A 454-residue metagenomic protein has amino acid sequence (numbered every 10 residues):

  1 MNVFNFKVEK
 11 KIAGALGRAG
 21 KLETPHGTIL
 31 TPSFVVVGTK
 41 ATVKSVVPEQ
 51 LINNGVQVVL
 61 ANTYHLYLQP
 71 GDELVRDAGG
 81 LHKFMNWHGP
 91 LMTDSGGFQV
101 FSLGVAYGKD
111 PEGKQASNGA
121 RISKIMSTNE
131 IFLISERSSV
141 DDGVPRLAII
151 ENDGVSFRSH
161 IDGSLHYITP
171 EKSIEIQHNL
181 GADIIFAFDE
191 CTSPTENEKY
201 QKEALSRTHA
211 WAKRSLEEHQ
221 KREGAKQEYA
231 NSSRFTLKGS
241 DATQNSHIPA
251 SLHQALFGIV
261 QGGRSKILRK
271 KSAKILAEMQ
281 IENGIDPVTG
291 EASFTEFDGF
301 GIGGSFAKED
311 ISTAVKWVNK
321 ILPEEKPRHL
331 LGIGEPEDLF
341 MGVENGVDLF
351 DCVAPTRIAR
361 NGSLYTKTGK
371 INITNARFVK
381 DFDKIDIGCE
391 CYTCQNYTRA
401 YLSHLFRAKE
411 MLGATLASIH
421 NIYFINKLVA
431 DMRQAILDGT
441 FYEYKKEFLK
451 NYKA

Functional and structural regions predicted by a protein language model:
M1-G224, A376-V379: Non-catalytic, usually N-terminal nucleic-acid engagement modules in DNA/RNA processing proteins
M1-K21, I29-S33, T42-S45, N179 (+2 more regions): C-terminal extensions of enzymes
G27, V59, D94, Q177 (+5 more regions): Conserved, mostly hydrophobic/aromatic
E218, R222, Q254-I385: Glycine-rich phosphate/ribose-binding loops and adjacent secondary-structure elements that form binding surfaces
Y229, S246-S251: Intrinsically disordered, low-complexity proline-rich regions
